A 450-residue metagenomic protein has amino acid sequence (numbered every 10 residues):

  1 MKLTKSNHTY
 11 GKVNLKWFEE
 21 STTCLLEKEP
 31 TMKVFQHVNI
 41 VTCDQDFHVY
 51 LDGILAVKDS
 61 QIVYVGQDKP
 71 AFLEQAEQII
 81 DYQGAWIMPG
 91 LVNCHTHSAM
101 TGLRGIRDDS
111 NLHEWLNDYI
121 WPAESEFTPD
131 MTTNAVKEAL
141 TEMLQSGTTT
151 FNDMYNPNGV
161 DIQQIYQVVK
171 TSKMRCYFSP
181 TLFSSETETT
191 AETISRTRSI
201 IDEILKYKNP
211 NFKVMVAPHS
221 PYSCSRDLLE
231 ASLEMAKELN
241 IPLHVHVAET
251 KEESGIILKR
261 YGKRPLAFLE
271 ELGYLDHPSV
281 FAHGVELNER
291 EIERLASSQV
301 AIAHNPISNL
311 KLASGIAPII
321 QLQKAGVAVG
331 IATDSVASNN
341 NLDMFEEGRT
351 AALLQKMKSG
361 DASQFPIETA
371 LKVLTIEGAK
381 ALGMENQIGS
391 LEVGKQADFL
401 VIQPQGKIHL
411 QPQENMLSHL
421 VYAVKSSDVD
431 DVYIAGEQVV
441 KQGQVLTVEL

Functional and structural regions predicted by a protein language model:
K5-E74: N-terminal metal-binding scaffold of metallo-dependent hydrolase/deaminase domains
K33-Q36, F72-W115, K137, T141-Q145: Replace "His-x-His-based motif
V38, L55, S60, G84 (+14 more regions): Divalent metal-coordination and catalytic microenvironments
C43, Q396-L446: C-terminal cap of metal-dependent C-N hydrolases
G102-N134, S172-K173, Y177-P180, E186-T187 (+3 more regions): Active-site gating loops and adjacent loop-to-helix segments of metal-dependent hydrolytic enzymes
R104-M174, R196-Y207: Alpha-helical scaffold segments that flank or form the walls of functional sites
V160-V285: Metal-coordinating catalytic core of metallo-dependent amide/deamination hydrolases
E271-P278, I320-G406, A423: His/Asp/Glu-enriched, well-ordered alpha-helical/loop segment that forms or immediately abuts the divalent-metal
